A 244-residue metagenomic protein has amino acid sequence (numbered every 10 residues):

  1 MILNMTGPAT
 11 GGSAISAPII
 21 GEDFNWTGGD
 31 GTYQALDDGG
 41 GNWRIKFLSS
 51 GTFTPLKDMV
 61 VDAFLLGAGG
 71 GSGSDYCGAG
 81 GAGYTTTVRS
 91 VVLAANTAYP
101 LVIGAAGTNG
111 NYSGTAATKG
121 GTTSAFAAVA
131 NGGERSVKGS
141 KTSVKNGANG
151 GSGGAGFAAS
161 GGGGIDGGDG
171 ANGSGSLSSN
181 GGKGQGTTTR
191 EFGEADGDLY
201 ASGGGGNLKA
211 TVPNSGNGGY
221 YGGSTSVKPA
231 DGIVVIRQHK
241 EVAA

Functional and structural regions predicted by a protein language model:
I2-A244: Low-complexity, glycine/proline-biased repetitive segments and flexible coils/loops
